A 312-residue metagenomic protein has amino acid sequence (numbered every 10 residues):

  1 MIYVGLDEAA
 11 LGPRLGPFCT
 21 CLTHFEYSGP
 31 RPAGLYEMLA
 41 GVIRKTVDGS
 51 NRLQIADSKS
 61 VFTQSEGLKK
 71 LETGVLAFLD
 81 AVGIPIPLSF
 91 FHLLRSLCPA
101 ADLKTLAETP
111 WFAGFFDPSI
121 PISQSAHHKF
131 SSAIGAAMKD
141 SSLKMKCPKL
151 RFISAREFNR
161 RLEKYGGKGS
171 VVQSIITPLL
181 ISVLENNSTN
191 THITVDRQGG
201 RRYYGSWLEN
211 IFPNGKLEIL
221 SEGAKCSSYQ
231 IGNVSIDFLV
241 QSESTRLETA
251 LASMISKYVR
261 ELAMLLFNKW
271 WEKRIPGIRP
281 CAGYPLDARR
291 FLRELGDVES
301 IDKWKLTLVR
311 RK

Functional and structural regions predicted by a protein language model:
M1-K312: RNase H-like, Mg2+-dependent phosphodiesterase core, and more generally RNA phosphate-backbone-engaging helix-loop
